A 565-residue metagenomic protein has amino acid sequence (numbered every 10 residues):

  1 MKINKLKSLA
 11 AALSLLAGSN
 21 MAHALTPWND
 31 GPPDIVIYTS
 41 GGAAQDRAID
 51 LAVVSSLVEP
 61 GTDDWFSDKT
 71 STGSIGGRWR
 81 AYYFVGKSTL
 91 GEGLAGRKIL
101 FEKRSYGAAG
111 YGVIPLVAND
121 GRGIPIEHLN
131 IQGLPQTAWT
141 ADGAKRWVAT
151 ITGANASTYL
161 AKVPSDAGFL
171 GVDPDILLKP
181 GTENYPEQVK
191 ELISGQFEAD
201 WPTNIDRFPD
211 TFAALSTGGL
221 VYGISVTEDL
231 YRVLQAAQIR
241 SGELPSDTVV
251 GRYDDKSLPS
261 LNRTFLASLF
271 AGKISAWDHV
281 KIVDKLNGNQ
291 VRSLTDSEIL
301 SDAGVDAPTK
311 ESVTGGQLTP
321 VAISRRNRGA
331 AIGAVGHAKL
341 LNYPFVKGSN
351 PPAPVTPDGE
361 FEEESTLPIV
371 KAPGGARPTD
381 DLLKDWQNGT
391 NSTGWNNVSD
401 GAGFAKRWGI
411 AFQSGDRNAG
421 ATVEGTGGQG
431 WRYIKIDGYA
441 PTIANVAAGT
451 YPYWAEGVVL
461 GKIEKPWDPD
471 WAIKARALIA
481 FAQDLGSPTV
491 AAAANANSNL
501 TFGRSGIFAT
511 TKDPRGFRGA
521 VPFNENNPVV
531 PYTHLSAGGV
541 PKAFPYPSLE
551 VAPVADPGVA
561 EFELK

Functional and structural regions predicted by a protein language model:
M1-A24: Gram-negative bacterial Sec-dependent N-terminal signal peptides
A24-K565: Flexible loop/hinge segments at secondary-structure junctions
